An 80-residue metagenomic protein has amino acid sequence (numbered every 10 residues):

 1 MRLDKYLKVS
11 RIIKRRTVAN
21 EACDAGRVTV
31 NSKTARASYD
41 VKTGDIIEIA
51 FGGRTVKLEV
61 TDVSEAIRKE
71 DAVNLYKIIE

Functional and structural regions predicted by a protein language model:
M1-V41: A basic, amphipathic helix-loop patch mediating RNA/tRNA/ribosome contacts
G53-E80: C-terminal structural segments of small proteins and small subunits
